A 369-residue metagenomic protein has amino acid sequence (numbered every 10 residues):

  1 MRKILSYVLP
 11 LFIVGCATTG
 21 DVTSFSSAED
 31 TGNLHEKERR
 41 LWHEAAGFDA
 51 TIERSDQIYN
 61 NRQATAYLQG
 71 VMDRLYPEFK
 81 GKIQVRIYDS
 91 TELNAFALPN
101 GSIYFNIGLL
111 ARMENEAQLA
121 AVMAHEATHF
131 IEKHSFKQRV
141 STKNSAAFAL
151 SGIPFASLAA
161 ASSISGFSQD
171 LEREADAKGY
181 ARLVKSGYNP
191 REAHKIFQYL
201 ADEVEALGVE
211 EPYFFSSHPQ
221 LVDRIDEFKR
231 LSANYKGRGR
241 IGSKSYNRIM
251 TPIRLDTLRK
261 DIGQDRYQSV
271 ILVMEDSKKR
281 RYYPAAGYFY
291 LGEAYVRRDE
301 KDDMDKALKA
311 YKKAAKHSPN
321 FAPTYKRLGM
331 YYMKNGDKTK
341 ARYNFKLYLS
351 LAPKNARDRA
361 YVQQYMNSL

Functional and structural regions predicted by a protein language model:
M1-I4: Positively charged n-region of N-terminal signal peptides that target proteins for export
S6-G15: Bacterial N-terminal signal peptides
A17-A147, A161-I164, K178-R191, K195-S216 (+9 more regions): Peri-catalytic and regulatory segments of divalent metal-dependent proteins
Y199, M330, K334, N355-L369: TPR/TPR-like alpha-solenoid helical repeat scaffolds
Q264, R298-K301, N335: Structural motif corresponding to the intra-repeat A-B loop/turn of tetratricopeptide repeats
M333, K338-A356: TPR/TPR-like (Sel1-like) alpha-helical repeat modules
